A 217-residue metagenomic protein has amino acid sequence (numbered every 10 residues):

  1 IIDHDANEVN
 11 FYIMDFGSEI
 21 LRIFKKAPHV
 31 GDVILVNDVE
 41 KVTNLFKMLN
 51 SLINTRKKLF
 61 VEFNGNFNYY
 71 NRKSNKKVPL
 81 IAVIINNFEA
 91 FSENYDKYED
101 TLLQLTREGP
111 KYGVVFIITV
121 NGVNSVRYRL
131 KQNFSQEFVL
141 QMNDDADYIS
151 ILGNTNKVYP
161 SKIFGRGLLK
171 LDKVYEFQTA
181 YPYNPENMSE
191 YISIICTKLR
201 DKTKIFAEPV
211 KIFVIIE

Functional and structural regions predicted by a protein language model:
I1-N66, R72-L152, V158-S161, L171-K173 (+2 more regions): P-loop NTPase catalytic phosphate-binding loop
N143-V210: Conserved P-loop NTPase
